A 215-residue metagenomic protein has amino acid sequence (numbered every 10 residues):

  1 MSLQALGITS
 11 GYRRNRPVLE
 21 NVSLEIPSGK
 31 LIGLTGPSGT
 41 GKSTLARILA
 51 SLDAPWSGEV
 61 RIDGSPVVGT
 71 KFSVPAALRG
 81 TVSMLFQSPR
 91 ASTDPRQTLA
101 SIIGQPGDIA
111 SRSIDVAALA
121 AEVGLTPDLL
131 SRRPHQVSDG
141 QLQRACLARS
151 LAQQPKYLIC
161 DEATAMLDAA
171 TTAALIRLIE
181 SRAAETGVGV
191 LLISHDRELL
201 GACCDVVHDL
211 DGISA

Functional and structural regions predicted by a protein language model:
M1-A5, T9-N21, K71-F72: A short, flexible loop at the N-terminus of ABC-type nucleotide-binding domains that lies
A50: Helix-to-loop junction immediately C-terminal to a conserved catalytic motif
G58-G69: Conserved ABC transporter NBD signature motif
V67-S83, Q97: ABC ATPase NBD coupling module
S88, P95-S111: Q-loop/switch helix immediately C-terminal to the Walker
S113-D128: Conserved ABC ATPase "signature" region
R133-V137, Q141: Conserved ABC ATPase signature
